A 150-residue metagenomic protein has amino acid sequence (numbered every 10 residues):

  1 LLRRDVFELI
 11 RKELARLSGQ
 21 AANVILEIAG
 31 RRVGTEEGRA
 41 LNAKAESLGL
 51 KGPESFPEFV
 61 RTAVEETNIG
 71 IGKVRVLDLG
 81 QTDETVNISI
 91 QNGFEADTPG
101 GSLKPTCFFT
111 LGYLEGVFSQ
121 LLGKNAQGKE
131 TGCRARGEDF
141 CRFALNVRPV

Functional and structural regions predicted by a protein language model:
L1-N87, N92-F109, Q127, G132-V150: N-terminal accessory segment detector
C107-N125: Active-site helix/loop of acyl-thioester processing domains in fatty-acid/polyketide metabolism, spanning hotdog-fold
